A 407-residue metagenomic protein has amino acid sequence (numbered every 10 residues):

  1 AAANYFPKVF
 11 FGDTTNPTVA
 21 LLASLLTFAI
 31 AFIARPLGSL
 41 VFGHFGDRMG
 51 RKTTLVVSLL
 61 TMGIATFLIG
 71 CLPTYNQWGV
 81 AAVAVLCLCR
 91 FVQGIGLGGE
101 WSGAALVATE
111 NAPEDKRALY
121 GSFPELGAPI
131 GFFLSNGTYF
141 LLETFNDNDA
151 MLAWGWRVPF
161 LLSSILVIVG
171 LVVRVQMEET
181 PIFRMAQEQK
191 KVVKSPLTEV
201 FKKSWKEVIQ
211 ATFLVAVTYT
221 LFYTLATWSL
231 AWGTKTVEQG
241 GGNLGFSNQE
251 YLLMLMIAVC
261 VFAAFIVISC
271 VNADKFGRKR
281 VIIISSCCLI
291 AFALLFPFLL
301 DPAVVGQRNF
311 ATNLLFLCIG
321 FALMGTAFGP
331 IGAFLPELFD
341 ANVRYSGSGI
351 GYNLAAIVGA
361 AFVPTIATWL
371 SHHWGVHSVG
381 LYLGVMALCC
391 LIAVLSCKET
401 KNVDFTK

Functional and structural regions predicted by a protein language model:
A3-R35: Extracellular/periplasmic helix-loop-helix junction of adjacent transmembrane segments in MFS-like secondary
S39-R51, I266-R278: Helix-to-loop junctions at the C-terminal end of transmembrane segments in multipass secondary transporters
R48-L60, K275-S286: Cytoplasmic membrane-interface "Motif A"-like loop-to-helix N-cap segments of 12-TM Major Facilitator Superfamily
L60-W78, C287-G306: C-terminal ends and interior cores of transmembrane alpha-helices in multi-pass membrane transporters/permeases
L119-E143, Y352-V363: Glycine-rich segments within core transmembrane alpha-helices of 12-TM secondary carriers
A128-R174: Helix-loop-helix hairpin linking two adjacent transmembrane segments in secondary transporters
G170-M177, F334, M386-K407: Multi-pass alpha-helical transporter architecture, strongest for 12-TM Major Facilitator/SLC carriers used
W205-V261, G359-V363: Extracytoplasmic gate region of multi-pass secondary transporters
